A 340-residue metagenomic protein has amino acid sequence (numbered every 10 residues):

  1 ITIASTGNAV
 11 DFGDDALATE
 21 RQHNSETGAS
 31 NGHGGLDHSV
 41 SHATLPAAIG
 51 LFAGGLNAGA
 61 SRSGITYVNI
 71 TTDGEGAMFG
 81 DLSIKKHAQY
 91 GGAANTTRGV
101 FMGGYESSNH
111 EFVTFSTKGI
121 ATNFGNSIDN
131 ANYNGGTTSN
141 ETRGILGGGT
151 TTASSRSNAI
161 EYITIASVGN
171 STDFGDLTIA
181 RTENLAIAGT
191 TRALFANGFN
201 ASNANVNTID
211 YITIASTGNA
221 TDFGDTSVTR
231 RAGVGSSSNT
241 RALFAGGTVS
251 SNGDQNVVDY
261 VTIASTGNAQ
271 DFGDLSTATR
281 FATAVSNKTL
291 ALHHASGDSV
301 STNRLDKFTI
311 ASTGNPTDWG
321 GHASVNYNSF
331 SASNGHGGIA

Functional and structural regions predicted by a protein language model:
I1-A340: Polar, enzyme-active/binding microenvironments
